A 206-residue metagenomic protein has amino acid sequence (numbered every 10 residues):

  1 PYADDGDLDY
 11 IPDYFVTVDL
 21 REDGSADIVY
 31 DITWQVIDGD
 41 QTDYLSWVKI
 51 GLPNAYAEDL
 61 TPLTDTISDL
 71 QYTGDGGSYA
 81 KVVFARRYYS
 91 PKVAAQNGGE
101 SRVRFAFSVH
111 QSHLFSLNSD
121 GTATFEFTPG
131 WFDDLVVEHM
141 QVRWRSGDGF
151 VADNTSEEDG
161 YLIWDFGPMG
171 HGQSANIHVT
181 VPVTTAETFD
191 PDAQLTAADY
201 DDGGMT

Functional and structural regions predicted by a protein language model:
P1-T206: Lumenal/extracellular ectodomains and adaptor appendage modules of the eukaryotic vesicle/secretory system
